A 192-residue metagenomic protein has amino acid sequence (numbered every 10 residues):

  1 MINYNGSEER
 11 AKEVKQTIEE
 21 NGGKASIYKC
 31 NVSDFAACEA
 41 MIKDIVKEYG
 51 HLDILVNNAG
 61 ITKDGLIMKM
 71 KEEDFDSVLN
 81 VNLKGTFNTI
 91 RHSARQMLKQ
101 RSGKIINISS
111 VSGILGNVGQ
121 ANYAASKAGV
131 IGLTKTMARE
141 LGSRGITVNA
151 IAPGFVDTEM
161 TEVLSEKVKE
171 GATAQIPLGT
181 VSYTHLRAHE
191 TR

Functional and structural regions predicted by a protein language model:
M1-A11: Conserved glycine-rich Rossmann-like NAD(P)H-binding loop of the short-chain dehydrogenase/reductase
E8-E9, K29-M41, E72, L186: The beta1-alpha1 cofactor-binding region of Rossmann-like NAD(H)/NADP(H)-dependent oxidoreductases
L66-I67, D74-L79, T161, A172: Substrate-binding pocket helix/loop in short-chain dehydrogenase/reductase
I90, S126, T134: Active-site helix of classical SDR
R95, R139-S143: Alpha-helical segment proximal to the catalytic Tyr-Lys
S110: Residue(s) in the substrate-gating loop at a strand-loop-helix junction that position the organic substrate next
T184-T191: Conserved small/polar residues in nucleotide/adenosyl-binding loops
